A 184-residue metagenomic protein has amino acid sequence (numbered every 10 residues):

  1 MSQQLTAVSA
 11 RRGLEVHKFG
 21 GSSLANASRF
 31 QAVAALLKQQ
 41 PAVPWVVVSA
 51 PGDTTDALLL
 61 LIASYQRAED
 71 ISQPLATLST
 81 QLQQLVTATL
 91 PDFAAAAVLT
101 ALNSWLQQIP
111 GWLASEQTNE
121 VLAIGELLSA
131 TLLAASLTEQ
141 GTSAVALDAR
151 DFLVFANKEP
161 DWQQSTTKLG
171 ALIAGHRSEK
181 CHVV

Functional and structural regions predicted by a protein language model:
M1-V184: Nucleotide/pyrophosphate-binding catalytic subdomain
